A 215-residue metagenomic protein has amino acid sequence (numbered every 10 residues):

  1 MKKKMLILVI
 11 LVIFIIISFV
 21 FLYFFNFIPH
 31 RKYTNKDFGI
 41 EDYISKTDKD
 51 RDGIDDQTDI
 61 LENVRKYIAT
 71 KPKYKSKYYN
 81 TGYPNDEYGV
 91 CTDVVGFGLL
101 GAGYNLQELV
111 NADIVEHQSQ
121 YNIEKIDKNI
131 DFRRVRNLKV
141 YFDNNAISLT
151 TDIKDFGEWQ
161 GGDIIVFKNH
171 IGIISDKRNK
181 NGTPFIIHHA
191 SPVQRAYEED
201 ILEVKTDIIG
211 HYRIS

Functional and structural regions predicted by a protein language model:
M1-I15, F21-Y23: N-terminal Sec-pathway targeting helices
K4, L8, N26, G96 (+2 more regions): Functionally constrained cores in energy, signaling, and assembly domains
F25-K139: N-terminal capping segments
I54, V115-V193: ...with weaker cross-activation on analogous glycine-rich loops/strands in unrelated enzymes
G101-L106, R178-K180, V204, G210: Bacterial peptidoglycan biogenesis and beta-lactam-recognition machinery
G182-S215: Low-complexity, Gly/Ser/Thr/Pro-rich intrinsically disordered linker/tail segments
